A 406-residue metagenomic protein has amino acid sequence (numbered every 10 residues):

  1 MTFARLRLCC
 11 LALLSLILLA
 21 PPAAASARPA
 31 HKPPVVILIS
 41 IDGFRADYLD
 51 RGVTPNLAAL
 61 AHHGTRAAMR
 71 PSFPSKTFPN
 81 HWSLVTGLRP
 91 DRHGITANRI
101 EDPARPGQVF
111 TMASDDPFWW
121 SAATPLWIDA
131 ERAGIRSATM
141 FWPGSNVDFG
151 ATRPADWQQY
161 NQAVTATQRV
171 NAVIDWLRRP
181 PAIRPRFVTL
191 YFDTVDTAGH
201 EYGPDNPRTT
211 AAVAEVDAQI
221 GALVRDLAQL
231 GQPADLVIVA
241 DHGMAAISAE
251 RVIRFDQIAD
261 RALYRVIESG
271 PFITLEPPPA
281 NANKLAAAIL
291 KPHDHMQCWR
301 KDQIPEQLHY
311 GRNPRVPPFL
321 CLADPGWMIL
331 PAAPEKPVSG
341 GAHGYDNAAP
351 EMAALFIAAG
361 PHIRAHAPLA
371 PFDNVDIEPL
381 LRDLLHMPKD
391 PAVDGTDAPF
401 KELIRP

Functional and structural regions predicted by a protein language model:
M1-L11: Bacterial N-terminal signal peptides that target proteins for export
C9-A20: Bacterial N-terminal signal peptides
L38, N56, E215-F255: Metal-dependent active-site segment of extracytoplasmic phospho-/sulfohydrolases and closely related
D47-H93: Short, structured active-site-proximal loop/turn typified by the sulfatase FGly-forming signature C/S-X-P-X-R
L88-G203, D294, L330: His/Asp/Glu-rich, glycine-adjacent segments that coordinate divalent cations and/or stabilize oxyanion chemistry on
A155-L177, A182, T209-A218, I258-F272: Acidic, His- and aromatic-enriched active-site or binding-groove loops in soluble protein domains that engage sugars
A166-R178, V195-L236, L381: A long, amphipathic alpha-helix that forms part of the scaffold/cap immediately adjacent to metal-dependent active
I267-L380: Active-site neighborhoods of enzymes that stabilize oxyanions during catalysis
